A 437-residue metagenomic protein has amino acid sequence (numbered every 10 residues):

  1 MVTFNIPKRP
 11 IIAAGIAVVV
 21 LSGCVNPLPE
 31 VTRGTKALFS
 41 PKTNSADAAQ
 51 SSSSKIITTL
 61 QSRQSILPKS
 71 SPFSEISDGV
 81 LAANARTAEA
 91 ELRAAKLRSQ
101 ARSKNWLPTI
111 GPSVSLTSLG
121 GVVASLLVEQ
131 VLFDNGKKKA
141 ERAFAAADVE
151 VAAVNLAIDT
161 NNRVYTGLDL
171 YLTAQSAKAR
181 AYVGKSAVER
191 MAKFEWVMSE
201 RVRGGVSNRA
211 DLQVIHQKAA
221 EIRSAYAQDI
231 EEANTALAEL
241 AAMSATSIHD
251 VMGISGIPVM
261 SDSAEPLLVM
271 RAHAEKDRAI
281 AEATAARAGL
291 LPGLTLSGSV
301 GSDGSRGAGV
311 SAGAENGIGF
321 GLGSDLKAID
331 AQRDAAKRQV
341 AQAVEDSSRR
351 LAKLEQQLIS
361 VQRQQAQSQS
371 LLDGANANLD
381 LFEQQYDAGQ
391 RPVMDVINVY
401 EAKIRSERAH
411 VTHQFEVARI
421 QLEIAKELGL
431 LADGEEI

Functional and structural regions predicted by a protein language model:
V2-K8, A13, V25-N44, K69 (+2 more regions): Acidic, low-complexity, intrinsically disordered peripheral segments
C24-T109, V206-A210, A241-I280, V344: Bacterial Sec-pathway N-terminal export signals of envelope proteins
I76-E89, R93-T109, L126-F144, A157-N161 (+4 more regions): A glycine-/polar-enriched beta->alpha junction
S113-S125, S299-G309: Solvent-exposed loop/turn segments connecting transmembrane beta-strands in outer-membrane beta-barrel proteins
A143-A146, R209-A220, D330, V393-A402: Short, charged, amphipathic alpha-helical segments
D159, K218-T246, G374, L379-D433: Short segments within alpha-helical structural elements
N162-M270, L354-Q357, V361, K403: Periplasmic alpha-helical coiled-coil/stalk elements that build and connect Gram-negative outer-membrane
E315-Y386: Intrinsically disordered, low-complexity segments enriched in Gly and acidic/Ser/Thr residues that form flexible
